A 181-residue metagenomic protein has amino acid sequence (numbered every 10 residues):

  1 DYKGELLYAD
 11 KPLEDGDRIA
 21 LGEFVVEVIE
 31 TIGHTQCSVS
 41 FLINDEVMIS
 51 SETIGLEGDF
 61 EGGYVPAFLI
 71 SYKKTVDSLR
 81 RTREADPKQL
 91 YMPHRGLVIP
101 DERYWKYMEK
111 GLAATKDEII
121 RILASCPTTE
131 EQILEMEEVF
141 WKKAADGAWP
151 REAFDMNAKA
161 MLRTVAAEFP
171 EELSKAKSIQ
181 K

Functional and structural regions predicted by a protein language model:
D1-I19: Active-site HxH/HxHxD metal-binding segment of metal-dependent hydrolases
Y2-E5, V25-I32, Q36-Y107: Metallo-beta-lactamase
K11, I70-K74, M161: Soluble or luminal CAZymes and related metallo-dependent hydrolases
S51, G62, T115-K116, I122-A124 (+1 more regions): Short, intrinsically disordered/low-complexity patches at protein termini and at juxtamembrane boundaries
T75-S78, T115, V165: Alpha-helical packing segments of well-folded alpha/beta enzyme cores
R103-I122, M136: C-terminal functional module detector
R121-K181: C-terminal regulatory/interaction regions
